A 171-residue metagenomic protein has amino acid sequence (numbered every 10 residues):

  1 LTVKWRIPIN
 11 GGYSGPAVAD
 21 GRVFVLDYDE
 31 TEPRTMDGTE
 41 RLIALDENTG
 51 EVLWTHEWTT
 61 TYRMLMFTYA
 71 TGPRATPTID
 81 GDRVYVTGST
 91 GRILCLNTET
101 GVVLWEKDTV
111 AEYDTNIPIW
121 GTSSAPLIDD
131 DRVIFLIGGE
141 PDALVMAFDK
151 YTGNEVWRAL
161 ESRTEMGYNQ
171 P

Functional and structural regions predicted by a protein language model:
L1-P171: Noncatalytic, solvent-exposed loop/strand surfaces of beta-propeller-type extracellular/periplasmic domains
